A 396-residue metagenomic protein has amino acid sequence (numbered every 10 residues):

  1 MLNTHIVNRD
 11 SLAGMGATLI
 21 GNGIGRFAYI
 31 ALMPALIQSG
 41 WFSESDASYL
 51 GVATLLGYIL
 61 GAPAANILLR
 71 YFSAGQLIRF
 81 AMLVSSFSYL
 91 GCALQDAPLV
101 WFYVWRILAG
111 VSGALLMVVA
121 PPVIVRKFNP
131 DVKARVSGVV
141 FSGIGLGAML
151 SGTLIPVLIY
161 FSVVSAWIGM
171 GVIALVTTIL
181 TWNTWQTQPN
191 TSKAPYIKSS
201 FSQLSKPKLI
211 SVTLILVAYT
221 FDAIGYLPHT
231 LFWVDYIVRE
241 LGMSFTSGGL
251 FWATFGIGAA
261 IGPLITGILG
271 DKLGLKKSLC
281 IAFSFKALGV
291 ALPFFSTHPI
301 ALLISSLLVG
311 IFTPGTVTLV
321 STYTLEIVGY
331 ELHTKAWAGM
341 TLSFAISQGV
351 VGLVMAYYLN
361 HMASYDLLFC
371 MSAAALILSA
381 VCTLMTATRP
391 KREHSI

Functional and structural regions predicted by a protein language model:
Y29-I30, S211-A253: Extracytoplasmic gate region of multi-pass secondary transporters
L36-I37, L68-L69, L154-S162, I237-V238 (+2 more regions): Interfacial helix-cap and linker-helix signal at transmembrane-aqueous boundaries of multi-pass secondary transporters
G61-S73, P263-G274, N360: Helix-to-loop junctions at the C-terminal end of transmembrane segments in multipass secondary transporters
Q76-L90, K277-A291: Structural signature of the two symmetry-related core transmembrane helices
V100-L108, I300-L308: Paired small-residue
I107-G143: Cytoplasmic helix-loop-helix junction between adjacent transmembrane helices in 12-TM secondary transporters
P130, V139-W185: Helix-loop-helix hairpin linking two adjacent transmembrane segments in secondary transporters
Y330-M362: A late C-terminal transmembrane helix in Major Facilitator Superfamily
